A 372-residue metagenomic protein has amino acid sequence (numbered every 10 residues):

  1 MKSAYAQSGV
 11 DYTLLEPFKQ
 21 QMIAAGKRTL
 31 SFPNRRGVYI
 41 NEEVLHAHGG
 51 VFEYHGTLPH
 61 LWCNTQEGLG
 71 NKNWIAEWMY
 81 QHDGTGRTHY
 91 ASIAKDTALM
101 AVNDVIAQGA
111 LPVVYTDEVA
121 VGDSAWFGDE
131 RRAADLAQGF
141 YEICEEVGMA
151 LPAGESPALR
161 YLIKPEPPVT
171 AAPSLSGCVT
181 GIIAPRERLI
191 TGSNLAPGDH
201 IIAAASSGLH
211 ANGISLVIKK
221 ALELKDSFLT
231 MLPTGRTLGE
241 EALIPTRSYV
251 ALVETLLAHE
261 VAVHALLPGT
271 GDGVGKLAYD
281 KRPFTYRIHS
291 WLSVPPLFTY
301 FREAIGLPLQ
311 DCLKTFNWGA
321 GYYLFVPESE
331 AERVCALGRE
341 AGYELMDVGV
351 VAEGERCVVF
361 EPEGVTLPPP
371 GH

Functional and structural regions predicted by a protein language model:
M1-R35, Y39: N-terminal amphipathic/basic leader segments beginning at the initiator methionine
K2, K72-G84, L229-T237, R282: Gly-rich Lys/Arg/Thr-decorated short loops/hinges at beta-loop-alpha junctions or inter-strand turns that position
K2-V10, L14, D129-A150, S156-P173 (+2 more regions): Glycine-/charge-enriched secondary-structure boundary and capping motifs
R28, N71, D104-A107, V121 (+5 more regions): Conserved helix-loop functional segments at active or binding sites
N34-S207, L367-G371: Glycine-rich phosphate/pyrophosphate-binding loop regions near the starts of catalytic domains
V51, A101-V102, V217-K220, L252-L256 (+1 more regions): Buried hydrophobic packing segments
R87-K95, R236-S248: Active-site pocket-shaping loop/turn-to-helix segments
R186-T234, L238: Short, acidic (Asp/Glu-rich) active-site segment that either coordinates a divalent metal cofactor
